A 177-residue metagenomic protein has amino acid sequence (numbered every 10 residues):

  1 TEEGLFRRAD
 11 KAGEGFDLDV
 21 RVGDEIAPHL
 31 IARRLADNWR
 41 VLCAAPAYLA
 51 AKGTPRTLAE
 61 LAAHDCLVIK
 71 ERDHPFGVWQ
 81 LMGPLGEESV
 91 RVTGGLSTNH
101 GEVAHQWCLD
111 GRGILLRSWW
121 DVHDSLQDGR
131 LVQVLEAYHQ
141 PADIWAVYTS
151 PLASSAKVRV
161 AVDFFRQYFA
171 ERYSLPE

Functional and structural regions predicted by a protein language model:
T1-E2, V68, S89-H100: Short beta-strand-to-loop elements that line the ligand-binding cleft of bilobed periplasmic-binding protein-like
T1-P28: Central regulatory/effector-binding core of bacterial HTH transcription factors
K11, L61, Q106-G111, L126: Hydrophobic residues within well-ordered alpha-helices
G13-R21, R40, L109-I114: Alpha-to-beta junction loops
H29-R40, A44-I69, P84: Flexible hinge/capping segments at coil-to-helix
A32-L35, D128-Q140: Short beta-strand->loop
G77-R91, S125: Ligand-binding cleft/hinge of the Venus flytrap
W119-D124, D128, Y138-E177: C-terminal effector-binding regulatory domain of bacterial HTH transcription factors
